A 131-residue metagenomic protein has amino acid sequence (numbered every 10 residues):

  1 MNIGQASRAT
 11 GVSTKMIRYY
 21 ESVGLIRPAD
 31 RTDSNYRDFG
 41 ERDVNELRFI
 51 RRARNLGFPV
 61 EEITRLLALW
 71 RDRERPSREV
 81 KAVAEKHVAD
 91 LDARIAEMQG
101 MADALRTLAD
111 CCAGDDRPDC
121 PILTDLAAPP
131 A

Functional and structural regions predicted by a protein language model:
N2-R8, R27-D33, D38-A131: Arg/Lys-rich, alpha-helical DNA-contact motif
Y20: Conserved, function-defining core regions and hallmark residues within catalytic/recognition domains
G24: Glycine-centered, phosphate/nucleic-acid-interacting loop/turn motifs that mediate DNA/RNA or nucleotide
